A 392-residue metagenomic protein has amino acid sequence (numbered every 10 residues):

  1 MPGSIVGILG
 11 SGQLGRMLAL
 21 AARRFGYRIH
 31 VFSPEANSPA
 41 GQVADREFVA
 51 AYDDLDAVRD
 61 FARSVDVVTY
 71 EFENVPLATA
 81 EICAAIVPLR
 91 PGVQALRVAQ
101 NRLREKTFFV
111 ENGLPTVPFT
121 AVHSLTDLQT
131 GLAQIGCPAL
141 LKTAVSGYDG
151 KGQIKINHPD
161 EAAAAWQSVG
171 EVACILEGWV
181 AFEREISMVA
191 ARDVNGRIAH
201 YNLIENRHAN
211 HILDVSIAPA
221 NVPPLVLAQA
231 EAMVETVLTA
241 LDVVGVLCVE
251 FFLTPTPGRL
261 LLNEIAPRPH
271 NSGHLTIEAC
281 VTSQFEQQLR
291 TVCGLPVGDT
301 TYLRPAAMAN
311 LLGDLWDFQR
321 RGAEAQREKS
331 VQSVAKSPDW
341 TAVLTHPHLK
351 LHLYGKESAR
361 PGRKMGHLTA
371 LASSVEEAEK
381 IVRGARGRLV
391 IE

Functional and structural regions predicted by a protein language model:
M1-T107, E111, T126, A323: ATP-binding N-terminal substructure of ATP-dependent carboxylate-amine bond-forming enzymes
P34, Y201-L203, H352-S358: Short beta-strand/turn micro-motifs at beta-sheet edges
V98-S187, A191-A240, V382, R386: Active-site nucleotide/adenylate-binding loops and adjacent lid/helix of ATP-dependent enzymes
A191-D193, N206, F252-T256, Y354: Short beta-strand micro-motifs enriched in acidic
Q229-V249, A266-G322, Q332: Active-site "cap" helix and flanking loop/linker of ATP-utilizing ligase/carboxylase catalytic domains
G258-R268: A short beta-strand motif that forms the metal-chelation/ATP-contact edge of phosphoryl-transfer active sites
R290-E392: Peripheral (often C-terminal) accessory segments that flank ATP-dependent C-N-forming ligase machineries
